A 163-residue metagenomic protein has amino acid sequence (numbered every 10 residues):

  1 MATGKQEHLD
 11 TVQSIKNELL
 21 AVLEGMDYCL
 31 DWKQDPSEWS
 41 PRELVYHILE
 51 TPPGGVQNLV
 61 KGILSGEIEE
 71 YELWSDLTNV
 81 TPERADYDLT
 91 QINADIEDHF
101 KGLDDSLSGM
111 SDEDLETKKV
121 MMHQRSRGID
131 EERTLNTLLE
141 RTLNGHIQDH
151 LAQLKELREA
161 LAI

Functional and structural regions predicted by a protein language model:
M1-N17: Extreme N-terminal tail/first-helix region
T3, D10, D35-W39, Y87 (+1 more regions): Residues at secondary-structure transition points
Q6-L9, A21-G25, G66-E70: Short acidic/polar alpha-helix capping motifs at helix-coil junctions
K16, L20-D27, P53-V60, E97-S111 (+2 more regions): Structural signal for well-ordered, non-membrane alpha-helices
L30-D76, K118-I163: Short, contiguous alpha-helical
N79-T117, L138-R141: Acidic/histidine-rich alpha-helical segments that form the ligand environment of transition-metal centers
